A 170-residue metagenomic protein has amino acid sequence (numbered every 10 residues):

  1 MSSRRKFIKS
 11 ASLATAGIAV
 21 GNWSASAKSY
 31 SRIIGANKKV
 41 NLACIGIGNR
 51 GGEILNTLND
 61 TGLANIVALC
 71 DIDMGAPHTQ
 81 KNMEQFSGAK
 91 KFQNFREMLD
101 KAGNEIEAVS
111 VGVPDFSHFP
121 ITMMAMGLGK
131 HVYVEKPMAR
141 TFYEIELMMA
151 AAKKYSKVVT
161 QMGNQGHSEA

Functional and structural regions predicted by a protein language model:
M1-H131, Y143-V159: N-terminal glycine-/serine-/threonine-rich beta1-alpha1-beta2 phosphate-ribose binding loop of Rossmann-like
K136-M138, M162-G166: Short strand-turn motif at the edge of the Rossmann-like AdoMet-binding core
S168-A170: Oxidoreductase and adenylate-handling cofactor-binding alpha/beta cores
